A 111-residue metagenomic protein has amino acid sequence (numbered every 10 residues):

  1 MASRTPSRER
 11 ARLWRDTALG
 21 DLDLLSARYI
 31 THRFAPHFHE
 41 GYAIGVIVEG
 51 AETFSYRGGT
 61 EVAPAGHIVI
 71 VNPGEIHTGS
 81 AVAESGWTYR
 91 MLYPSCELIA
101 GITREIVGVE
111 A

Functional and structural regions predicted by a protein language model:
M1-S3, G45: N-terminal short leaders/motifs
S3-E9: Hydrophobic membrane-targeting segments
R10-A111: N-terminal regulatory/effector-sensing and dimerization cores that precede helix-turn-helix DNA-binding domains
